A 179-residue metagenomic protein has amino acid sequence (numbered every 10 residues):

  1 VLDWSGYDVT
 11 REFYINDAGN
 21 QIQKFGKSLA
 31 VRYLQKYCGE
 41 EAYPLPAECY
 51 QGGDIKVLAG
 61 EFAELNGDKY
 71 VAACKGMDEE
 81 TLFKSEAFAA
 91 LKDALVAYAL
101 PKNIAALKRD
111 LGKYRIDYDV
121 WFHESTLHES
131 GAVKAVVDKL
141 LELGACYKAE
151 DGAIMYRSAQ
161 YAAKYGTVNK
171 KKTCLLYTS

Functional and structural regions predicted by a protein language model:
V1-S179: NTP-dependent nucleotidyl-transfer catalytic core
